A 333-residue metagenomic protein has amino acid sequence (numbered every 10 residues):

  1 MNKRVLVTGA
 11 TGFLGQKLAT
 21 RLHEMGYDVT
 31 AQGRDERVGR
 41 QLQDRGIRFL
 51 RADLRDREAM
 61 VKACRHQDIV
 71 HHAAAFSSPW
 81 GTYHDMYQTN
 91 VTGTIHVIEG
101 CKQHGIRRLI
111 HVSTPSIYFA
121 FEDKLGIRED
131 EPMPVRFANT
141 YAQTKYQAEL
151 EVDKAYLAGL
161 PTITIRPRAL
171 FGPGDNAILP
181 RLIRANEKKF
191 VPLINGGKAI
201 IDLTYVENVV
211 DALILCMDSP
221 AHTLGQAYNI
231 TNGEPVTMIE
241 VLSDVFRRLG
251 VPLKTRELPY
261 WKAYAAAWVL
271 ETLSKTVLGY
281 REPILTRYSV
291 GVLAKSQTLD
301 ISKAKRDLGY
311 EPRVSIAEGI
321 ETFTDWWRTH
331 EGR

Functional and structural regions predicted by a protein language model:
R4, S302-R306, E311-R333: Amphipathic terminal alpha-helices
V5-M25: N-terminal Rossmann NAD(P)H-binding glycine-rich loop of SDR-like oxidoreductase domains
R37, Q41, I47-T89, G100 (+1 more regions): NAD(P)H-binding glycine-rich loop region in Rossmannoid oxidoreductase-like domains and their noncatalytic homologs
H96-T140: Conserved Rossmann-fold NAD(P)-dependent oxidoreductase catalytic core, especially the SDR/UDP-sugar
D123-L170, V191-I194: Catalytic helix-loop patch of NAD(P)-dependent Rossmann-fold dehydrogenases
Q143, Q147-A148, D175-R181, N195-M217 (+1 more regions): Substrate-positioning beta->alpha
G172, I194-A199, Q226-P235, F246-L249 (+3 more regions): Glycine-rich Rossmann NAD(P)(H)-binding loop
S219-P283, I301, E321-T324: Mid/C-terminal beta-alpha module of Rossmann-like enzyme folds, strongest in SDR-family dehydrogenases/epimerases
